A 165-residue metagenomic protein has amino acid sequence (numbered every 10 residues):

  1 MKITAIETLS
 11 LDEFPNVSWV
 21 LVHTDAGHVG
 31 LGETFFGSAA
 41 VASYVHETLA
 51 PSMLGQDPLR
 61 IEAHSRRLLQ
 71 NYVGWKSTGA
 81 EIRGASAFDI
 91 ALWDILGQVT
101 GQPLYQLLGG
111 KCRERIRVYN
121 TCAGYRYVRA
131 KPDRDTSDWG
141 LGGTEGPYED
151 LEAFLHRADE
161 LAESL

Functional and structural regions predicted by a protein language model:
M1, S86, E114, E163-S164: Structured loop/turn residues at beta-strand edges in well-structured enzyme cores
M1-L31, F35: Structured beta-strand/loop patches that form or line metal/cofactor-binding pockets in enzymes
A5, W75, S86, R115-R117: Cofactor-binding beta-sheet edge motifs in enzyme active sites
L9-S10, Q106-L108, E160: A generic local secondary-structure boundary/capping motif
D25-T100: Metal- or metallocofactor-binding catalytic centers and their adjacent structured scaffolds across diverse enzyme
D89-P132: Glycine-rich, aromatic-flanked loop segments that form ligand/cofactor-binding clefts across common enzyme folds
R115, N120-L165: Metal-dependent enolase-superfamily TIM-barrel catalytic cores that perform enediolate-based chemistry
